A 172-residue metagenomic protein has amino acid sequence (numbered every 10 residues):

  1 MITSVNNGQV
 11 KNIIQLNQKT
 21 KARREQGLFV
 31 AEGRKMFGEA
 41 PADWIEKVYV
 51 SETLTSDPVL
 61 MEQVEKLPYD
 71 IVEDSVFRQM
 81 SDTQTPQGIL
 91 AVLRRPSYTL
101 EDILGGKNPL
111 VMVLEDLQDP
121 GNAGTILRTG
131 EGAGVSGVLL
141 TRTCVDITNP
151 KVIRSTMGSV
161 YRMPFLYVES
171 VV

Functional and structural regions predicted by a protein language model:
M1-P58, C144-V145: Boundary-proximal intrinsically disordered activation/regulatory segments immediately upstream of a helical core
M1-S4, D70-E73, P164-V171: Short acidic-hydrophobic, aromatic-tinged amphipathic segments that line or gate anion-handling sites
V30, Y49, L90-V92, V111-V113 (+1 more regions): Structural motif
S56, D74-M80, S170-V172: A short acidic, often aromatic-flanked loop/helix-cap motif at beta-alpha or helix-coil junctions that lines enzyme
S56-K66: Short, aromatic/basic amphipathic alpha-helical patches
V64-R94: Glycine/small-residue-rich loop that forms an oxyanion/phosphate-binding "nest" at active or ligand-binding sites
Q84, G88-N108, C144: Acidic/glycine-rich phosphate/pyrophosphate-binding loops and surrounding catalytic core that coordinate Mg2+
I103-V172: RNA substrate-binding interface of SAM-dependent RNA methyltransferases
